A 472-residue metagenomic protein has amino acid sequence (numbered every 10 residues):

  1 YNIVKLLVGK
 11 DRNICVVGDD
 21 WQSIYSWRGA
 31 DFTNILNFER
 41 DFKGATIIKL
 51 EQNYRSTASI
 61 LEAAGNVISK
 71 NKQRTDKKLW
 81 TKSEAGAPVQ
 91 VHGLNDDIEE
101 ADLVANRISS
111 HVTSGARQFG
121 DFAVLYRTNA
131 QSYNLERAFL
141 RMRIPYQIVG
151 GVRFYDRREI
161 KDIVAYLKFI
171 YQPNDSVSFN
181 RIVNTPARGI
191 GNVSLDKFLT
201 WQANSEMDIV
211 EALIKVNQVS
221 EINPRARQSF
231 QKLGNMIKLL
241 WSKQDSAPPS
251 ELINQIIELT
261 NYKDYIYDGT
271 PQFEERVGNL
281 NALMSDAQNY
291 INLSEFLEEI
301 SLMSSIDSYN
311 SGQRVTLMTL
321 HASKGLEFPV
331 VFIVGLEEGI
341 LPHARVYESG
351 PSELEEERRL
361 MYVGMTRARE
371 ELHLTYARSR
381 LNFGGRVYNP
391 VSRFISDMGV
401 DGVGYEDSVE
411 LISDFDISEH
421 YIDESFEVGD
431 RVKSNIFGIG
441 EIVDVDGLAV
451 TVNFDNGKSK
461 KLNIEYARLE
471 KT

Functional and structural regions predicted by a protein language model:
Y1-N34, Q52-S56, I256: Conserved helicase NTPase motor core
K10-N13, D19-W21, F42-T46, A85-V89 (+6 more regions): Short glycine-/polar-rich loops that comprise or flank the Walker A/P-loop and associated switch/sensor motifs
K43-T46, E51-P145, K168-Q172, R227 (+3 more regions): Helicase P-loop NTPase motor core
S132-I144, R157, V164-D401: Conserved helicase C-terminal RecA-like lobe
L341-P342, T451-E470: A short macromolecule-binding patch
G404-K433: Mixed-charge, Lys/Arg-rich low-complexity intrinsically disordered regions
V432, G440-I442: Conserved hydrophobic positions within beta-strands
V445-V450: Short, conserved beta-turn/loop elements at beta-strand boundaries and strand-helix junctions
